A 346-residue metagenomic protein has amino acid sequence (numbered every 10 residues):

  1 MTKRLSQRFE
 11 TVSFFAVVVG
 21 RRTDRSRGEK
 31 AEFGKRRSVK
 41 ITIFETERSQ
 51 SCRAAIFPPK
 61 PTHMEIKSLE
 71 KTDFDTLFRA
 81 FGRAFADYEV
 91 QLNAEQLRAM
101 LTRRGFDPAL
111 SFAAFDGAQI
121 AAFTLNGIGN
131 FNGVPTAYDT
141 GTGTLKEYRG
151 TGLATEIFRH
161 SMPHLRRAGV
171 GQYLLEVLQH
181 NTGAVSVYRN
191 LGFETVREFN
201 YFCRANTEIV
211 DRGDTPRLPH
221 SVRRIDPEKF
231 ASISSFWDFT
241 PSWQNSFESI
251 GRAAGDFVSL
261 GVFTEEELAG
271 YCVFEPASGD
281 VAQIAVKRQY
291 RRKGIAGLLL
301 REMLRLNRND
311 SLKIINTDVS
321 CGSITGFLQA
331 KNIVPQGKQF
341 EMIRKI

Functional and structural regions predicted by a protein language model:
P59-E95, V210-S246, Q339: Short amphipathic alpha-helix that is part of the acyltransferase structural core
F81, E89-G117, A121-I128, S235-S259 (+1 more regions): Active-site rim helix/loop that mediates acceptor-substrate recognition in acyltransferases
A113, Q119-I128, T136-Y138, G143 (+2 more regions): Conserved beta-strand in the GNAT
T140-R149, I284-R292, D318: A short, internal acetyl-CoA/4′-phosphopantetheine-binding micro-motif in the GNAT/acyltransferase core
T144, G150-P163, N190, R292-R305: Conserved acetyl-CoA-binding loop-helix of GNAT-fold acetyltransferases
T151, T155, Q179-R197, G297 (+1 more regions): Conserved active-site alpha-helix within GNAT-family acetyltransferase domains
L165-E176, N307-V319: Conserved GNAT acetyl-CoA-binding A-motif
G171, L178-H180, N200-I225, S320 (+1 more regions): C-terminal "cap" of GNAT-fold acetyltransferases
